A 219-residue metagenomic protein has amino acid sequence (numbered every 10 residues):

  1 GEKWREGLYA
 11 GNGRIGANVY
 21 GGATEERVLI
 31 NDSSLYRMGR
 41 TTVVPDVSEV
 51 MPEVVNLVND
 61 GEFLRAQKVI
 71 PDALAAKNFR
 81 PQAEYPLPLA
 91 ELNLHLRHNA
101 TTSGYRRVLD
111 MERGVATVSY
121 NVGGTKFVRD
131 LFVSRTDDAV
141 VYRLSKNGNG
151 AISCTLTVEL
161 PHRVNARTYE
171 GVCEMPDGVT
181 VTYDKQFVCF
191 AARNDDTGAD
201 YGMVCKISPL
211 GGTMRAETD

Functional and structural regions predicted by a protein language model:
G1-D219: Aromatic-residue-lined binding/catalytic grooves and analogous aromatic/hydrophobic interfacial grooves in multimeric
